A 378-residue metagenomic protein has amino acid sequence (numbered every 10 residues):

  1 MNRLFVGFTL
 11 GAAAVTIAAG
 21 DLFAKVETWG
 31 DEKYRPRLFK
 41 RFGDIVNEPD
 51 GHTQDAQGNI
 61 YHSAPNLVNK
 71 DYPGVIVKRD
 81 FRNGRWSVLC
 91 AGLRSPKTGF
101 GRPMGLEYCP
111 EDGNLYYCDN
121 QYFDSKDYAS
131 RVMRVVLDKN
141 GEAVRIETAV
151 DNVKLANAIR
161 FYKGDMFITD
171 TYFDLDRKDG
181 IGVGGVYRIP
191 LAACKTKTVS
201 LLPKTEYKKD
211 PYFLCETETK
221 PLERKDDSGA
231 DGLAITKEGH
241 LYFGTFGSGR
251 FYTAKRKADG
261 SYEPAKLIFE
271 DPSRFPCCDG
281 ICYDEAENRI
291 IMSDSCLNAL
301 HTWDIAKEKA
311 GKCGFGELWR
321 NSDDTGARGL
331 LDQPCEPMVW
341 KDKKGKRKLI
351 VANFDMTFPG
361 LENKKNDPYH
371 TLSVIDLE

Functional and structural regions predicted by a protein language model:
L4-A19: Hydrophobic alpha-helical topogenic segments used for membrane insertion/localization
L22-I45, C215-T217: A short helix->beta-strand "capping" segment at the edge of beta-propeller domains
F23-V26, D31, A56-Q57, Y72-L89 (+10 more regions): Flexible "stalk/tail and boundary" regions
D44-Q57, N66, Y72-P73, L93-N114 (+7 more regions): Beta-rich, blade/repeat-based domains predominating in secreted/periplasmic proteins but also intracellular
P65-L67, N120-Y122, D127, T171-I181 (+5 more regions): Short loop/turn segments immediately following the C-termini of beta-strands
V68-K70, G74-I76, D124-S125, S130-V132 (+6 more regions): Structural signal for beta-propeller blades
M338-E378: Blade-level signature of beta-propeller repeat domains, shared across WD40, Kelch, NHL, RCC1 and BNR/Asp-box propellers
